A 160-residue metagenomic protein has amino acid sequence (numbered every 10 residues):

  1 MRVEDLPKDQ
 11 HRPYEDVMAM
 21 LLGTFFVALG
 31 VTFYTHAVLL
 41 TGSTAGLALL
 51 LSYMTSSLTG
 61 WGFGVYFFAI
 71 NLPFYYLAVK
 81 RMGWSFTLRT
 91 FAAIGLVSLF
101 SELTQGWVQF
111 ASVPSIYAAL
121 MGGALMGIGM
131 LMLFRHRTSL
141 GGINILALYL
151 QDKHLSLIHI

Functional and structural regions predicted by a protein language model:
M1-P13: Short, Lys/Arg-rich, polar N-terminal cytosolic tail immediately upstream of the first transmembrane signal-anchor
E15-Y34: N-terminal signal-anchor transmembrane alpha helix
L39-L47, R135-L146: Juxtamembrane/interfacial segments flanking transmembrane helices
G46-S56, I145-L155: Short amphipathic alpha-helical coupling elements at transmembrane boundaries
S57-F68, I116-L120: Structural signature of hydrophobic alpha-helical transmembrane segments
P73-W84: C-terminal ends of transmembrane helices
F86-L96, S115-Y117: Cytoplasmic-side transmembrane-helix entry/capping segments in multi-pass membrane proteins
I158-I160: Conserved small/polar residues in nucleotide/adenosyl-binding loops
